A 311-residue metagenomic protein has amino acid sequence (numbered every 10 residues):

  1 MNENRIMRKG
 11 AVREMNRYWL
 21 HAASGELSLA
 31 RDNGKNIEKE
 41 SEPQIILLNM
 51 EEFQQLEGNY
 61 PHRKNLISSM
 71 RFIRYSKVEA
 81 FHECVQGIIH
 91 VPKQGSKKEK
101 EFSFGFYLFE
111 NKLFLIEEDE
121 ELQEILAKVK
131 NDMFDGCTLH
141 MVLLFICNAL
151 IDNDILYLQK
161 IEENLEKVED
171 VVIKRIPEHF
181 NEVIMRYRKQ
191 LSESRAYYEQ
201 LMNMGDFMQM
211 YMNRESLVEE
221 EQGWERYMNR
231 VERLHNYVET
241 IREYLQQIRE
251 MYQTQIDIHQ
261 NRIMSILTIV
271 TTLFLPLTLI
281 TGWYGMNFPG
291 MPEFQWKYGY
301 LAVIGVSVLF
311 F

Functional and structural regions predicted by a protein language model:
M1-N131, Q200, M204-S216: Helix-boundary and N-terminal cytosolic regulatory elements
N36-I37, L139-I151, F180-R188, G223-Y227: Short, charged, low-complexity loops and linkers
V91-K93, V172, M212, Y252 (+1 more regions): Short, well-ordered turn and helix-capping elements at secondary-structure junctions
E99-H179: Switch/coupling subdomain of P-loop NTPase systems
E178-Y284: Membrane-associated alpha-helical segments
V270, F274-F311: Alpha-helical transmembrane anchor segments
